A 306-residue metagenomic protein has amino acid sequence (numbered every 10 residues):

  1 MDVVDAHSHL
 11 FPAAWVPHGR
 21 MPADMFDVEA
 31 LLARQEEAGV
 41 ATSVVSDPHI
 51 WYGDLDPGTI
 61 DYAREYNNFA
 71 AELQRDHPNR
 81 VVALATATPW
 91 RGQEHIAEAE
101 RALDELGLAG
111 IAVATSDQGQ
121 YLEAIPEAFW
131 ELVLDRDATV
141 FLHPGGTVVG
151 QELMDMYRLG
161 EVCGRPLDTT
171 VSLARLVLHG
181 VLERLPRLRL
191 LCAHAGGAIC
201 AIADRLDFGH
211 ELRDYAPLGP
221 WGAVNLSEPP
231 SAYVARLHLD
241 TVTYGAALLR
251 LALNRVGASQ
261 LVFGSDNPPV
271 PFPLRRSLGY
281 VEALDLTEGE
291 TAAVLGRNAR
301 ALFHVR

Functional and structural regions predicted by a protein language model:
M1, R80, L108, D135-D137 (+3 more regions): A general structural motif
M1-T42, N68-D76, A97-R101, L188 (+3 more regions): Mid-to-C-terminal alpha-helical segments outside catalytic/metal-binding sites
V4-S8, S43-V45, V82-T86, I111-V113 (+4 more regions): Hydrophobic faces of well-ordered beta-strands that scaffold small-molecule active sites in alpha/beta enzyme cores
F11-A14, W51-G53, W90-G92, G119 (+5 more regions): Active-site environment of divalent metal-dependent phosphoester hydrolases
W15-R20, A114-T115, S231-H238: Short, basic, glycine/proline-bearing loop/turn elements
D47-G180: Active-site gating/metal-coordination segments in enzymes
D155-R175, R189-R306: H/E-rich (His + Asp/Glu) clusters that bind or coordinate divalent metals
